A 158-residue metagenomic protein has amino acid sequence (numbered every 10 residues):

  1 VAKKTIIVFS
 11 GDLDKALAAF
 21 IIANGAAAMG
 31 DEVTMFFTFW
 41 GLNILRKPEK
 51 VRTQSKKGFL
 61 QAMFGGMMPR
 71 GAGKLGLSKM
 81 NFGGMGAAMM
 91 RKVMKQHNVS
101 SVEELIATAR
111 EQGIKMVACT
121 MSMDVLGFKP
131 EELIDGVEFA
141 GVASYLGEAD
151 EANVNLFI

Functional and structural regions predicted by a protein language model:
V1-T5: Extreme N-terminal starter segment of soluble prokaryotic enzymes
I6-A16, L45-P48, V93-Q96: Short, glycine-rich nucleotide/cofactor-binding loops
L17-G30, M35: Histidine-anchored nucleotide/phosphate-binding helix
V33-F39, V117-T120: Short internal beta-strands
L42-Q54: N-terminal beta-loop-helix "entrance" segment that forms/cooperates in small-molecule cofactor or anionic ligand
V51-S55, I134-V137: Short, hinge-like loop/turn segments at secondary-structure boundaries
T53-G86, M90, N98: A glycine-rich helix N-cap at a beta->alpha junction
F82-L146: A charged, amphipathic interaction segment
